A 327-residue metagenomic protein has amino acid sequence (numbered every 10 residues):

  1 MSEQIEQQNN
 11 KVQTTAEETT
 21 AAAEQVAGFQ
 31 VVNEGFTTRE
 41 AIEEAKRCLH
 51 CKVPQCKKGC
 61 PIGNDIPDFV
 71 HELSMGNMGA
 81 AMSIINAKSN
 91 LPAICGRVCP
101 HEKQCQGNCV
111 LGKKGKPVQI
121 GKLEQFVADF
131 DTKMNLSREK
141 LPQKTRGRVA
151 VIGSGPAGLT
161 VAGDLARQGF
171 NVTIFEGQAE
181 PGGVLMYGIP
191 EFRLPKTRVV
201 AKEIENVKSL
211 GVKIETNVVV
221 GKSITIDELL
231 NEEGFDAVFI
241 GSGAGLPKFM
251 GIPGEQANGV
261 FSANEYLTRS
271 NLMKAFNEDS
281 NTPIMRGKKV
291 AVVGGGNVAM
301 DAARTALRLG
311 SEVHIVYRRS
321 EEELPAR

Functional and structural regions predicted by a protein language model:
M1-R39, E44, E124-R327: Residues forming the flavin
N33-P54, M78-Q104: Immediate flanking context of iron-sulfur cluster ligation sites
H50-M75, I94-V127, T173, E180 (+1 more regions): Iron-sulfur cluster-binding cysteine motifs and their immediate structural context in ferredoxin-like electron-transfer
N64, G76-N77, V220-I224: Short beta->alpha linker loops
P67, G79, G107, K248 (+1 more regions): Glycine-centered loop/turn positions within well-structured domains that cap or flank conserved ligand/cofactor-binding
H71-N90, V118-E139: Short microdomains enriched in Cys/His and/or Lys/Arg
